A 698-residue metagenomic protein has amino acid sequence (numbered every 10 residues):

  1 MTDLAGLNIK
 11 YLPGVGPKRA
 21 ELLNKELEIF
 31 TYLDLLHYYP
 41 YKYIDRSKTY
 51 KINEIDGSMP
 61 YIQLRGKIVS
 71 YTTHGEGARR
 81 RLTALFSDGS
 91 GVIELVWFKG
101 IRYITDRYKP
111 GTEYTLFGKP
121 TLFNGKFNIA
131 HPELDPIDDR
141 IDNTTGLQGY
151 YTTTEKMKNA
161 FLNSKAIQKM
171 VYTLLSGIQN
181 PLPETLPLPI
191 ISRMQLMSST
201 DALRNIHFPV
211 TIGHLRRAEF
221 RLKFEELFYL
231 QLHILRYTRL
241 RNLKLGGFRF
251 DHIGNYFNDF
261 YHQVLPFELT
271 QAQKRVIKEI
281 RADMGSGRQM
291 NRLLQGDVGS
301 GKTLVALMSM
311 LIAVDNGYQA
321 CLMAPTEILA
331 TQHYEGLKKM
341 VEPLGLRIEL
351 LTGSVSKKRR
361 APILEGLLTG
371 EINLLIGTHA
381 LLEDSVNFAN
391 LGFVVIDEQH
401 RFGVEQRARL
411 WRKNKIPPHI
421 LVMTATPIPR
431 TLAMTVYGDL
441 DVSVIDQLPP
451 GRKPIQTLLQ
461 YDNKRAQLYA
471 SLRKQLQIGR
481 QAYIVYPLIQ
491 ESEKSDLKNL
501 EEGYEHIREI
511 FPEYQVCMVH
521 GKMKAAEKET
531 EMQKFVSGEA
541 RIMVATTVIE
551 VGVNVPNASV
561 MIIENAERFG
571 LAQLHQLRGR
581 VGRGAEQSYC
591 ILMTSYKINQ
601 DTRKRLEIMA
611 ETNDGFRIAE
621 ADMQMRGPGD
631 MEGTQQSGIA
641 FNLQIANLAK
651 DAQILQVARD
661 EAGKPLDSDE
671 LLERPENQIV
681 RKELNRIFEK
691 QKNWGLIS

Functional and structural regions predicted by a protein language model:
E21-L22, F248-L294: Conserved pre-motif I regulatory segment
Y38-R65: OB-fold nucleic-acid-binding modules
H74-V264: Upstream accessory/linker segments immediately N-terminal to the RecA-like ATPase cores of bacterial MutS and a subset
R275-K278, S286-I608, L671, S698: Inter-lobe coupling/hinge segments of SF2-like helicase ATPases
A585, Y589, I598-S698: C-terminal accessory region of SF2 helicases/translocases
